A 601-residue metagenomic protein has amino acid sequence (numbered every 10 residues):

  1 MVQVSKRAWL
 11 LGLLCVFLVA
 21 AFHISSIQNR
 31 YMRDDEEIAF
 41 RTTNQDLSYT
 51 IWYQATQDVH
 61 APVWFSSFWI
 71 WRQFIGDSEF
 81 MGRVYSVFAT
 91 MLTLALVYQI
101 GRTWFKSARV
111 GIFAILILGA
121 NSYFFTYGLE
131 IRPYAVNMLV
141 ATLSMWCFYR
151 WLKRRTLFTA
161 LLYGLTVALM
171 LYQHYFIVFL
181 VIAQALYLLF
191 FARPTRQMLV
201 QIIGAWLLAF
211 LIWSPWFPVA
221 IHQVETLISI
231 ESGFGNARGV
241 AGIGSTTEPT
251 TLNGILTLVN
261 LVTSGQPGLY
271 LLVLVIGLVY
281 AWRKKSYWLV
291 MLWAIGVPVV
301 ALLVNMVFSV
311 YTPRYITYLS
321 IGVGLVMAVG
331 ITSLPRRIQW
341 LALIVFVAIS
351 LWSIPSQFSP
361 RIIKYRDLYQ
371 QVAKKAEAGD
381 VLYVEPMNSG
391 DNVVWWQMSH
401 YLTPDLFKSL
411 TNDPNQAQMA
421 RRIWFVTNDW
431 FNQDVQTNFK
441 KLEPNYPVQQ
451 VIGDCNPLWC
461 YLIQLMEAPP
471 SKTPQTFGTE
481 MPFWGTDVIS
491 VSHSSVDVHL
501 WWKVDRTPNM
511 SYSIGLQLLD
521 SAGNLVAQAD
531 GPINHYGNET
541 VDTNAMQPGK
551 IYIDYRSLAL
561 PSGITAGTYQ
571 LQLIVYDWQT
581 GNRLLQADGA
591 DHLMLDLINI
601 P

Functional and structural regions predicted by a protein language model:
G12-V16, L207, V273, W282-R283 (+2 more regions): Signature aromatic-anchored transmembrane alpha helix within multi-pass, membrane-resident enzymes that catalyze glycan
F17, V84-F105, T142-L143: Transmembrane-helix motifs of polytopic, lipid-linked glycan transferases
T50, A114-I115, Y127, T159-Q173 (+2 more regions): Membrane-interface alpha helices of multi-pass inner-membrane proteins
T93, L188-F190, S264-Y287: Hydrophobic, aromatic-rich transmembrane alpha-helices and their immediate juxtamembrane boundary segments
V97-A120, L139, R336-L343: Transmembrane-helix signature of polytopic, membrane-embedded enzymes that assemble or transfer cell-envelope glycans
Y127-G128, A135, F179, P267 (+2 more regions): Hydrophobic/aromatic-rich transmembrane helices and adjacent perimembrane loops
S144-L162, I331: Membrane-interface transmembrane helices that cradle and orient dolichyl/undecaprenyl
S214, W340-L462, S513-L516, S521-N524 (+2 more regions): Catalytic lumenal/periplasmic loop and adjoining terminal transmembrane helix of membrane glycan-assembly enzymes
